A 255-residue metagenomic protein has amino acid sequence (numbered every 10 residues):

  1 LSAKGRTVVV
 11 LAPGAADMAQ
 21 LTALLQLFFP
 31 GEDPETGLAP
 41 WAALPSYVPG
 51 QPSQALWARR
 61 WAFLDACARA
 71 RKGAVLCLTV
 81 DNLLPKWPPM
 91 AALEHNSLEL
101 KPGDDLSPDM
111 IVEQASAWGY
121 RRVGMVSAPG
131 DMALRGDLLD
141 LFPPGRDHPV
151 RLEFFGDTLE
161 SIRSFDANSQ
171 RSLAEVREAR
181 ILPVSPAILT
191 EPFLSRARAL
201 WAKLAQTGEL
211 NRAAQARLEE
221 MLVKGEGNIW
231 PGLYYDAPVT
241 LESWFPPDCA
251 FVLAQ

Functional and structural regions predicted by a protein language model:
L1-Q255: ASCE RecA-like P-loop NTPase motor cores that couple ATP hydrolysis to mechanical translocation on nucleic acids
